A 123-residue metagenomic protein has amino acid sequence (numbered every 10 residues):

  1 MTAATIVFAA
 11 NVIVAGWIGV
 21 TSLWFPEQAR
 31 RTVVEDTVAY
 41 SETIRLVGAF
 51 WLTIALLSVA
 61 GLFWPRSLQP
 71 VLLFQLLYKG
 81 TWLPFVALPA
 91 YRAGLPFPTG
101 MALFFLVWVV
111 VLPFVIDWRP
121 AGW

Functional and structural regions predicted by a protein language model:
M1-V14: Cytosolic juxtamembrane helix and N-cap/initiation of the first transmembrane helix
T2, V34-E42, F63-R66, P70: Juxtamembrane loop-transmembrane helix junctions in multi-pass integral membrane proteins, especially the extracellular
I13-E27, L112-I116: Alpha-helical transmembrane segments of multi-pass membrane proteins
T21-V47: Interfacial loop at the N-terminal end of multi-pass membrane proteins
W24-R31, A87-R92, I116-G122: Juxtamembrane "helix-exit" motif on the non-cytosolic side of transmembrane helices
Y40-F63, L76-P84: Core segments of alpha-helical transmembrane spans in multipass integral membrane proteins
P84-M101: Membrane-helix boundary connector in multi-pass membrane proteins
F105-W123: Membrane-water interface at the C-terminal end of transmembrane alpha helices
